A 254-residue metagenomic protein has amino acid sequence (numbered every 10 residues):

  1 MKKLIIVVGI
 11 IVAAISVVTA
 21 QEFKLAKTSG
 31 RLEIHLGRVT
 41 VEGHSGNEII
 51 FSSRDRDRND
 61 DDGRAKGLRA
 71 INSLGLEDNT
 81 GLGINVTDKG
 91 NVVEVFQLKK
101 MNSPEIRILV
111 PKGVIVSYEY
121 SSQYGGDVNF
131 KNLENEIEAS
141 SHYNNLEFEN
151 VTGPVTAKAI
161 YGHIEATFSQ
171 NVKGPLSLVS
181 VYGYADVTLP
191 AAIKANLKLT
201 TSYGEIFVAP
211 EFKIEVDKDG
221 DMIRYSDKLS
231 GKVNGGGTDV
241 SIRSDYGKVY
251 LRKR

Functional and structural regions predicted by a protein language model:
M1-K24: Bacterial Sec-dependent N-terminal signal peptides
Q21-E33, R38-Q123, N129-E134, E138-S140 (+3 more regions): Acidic (Asp/Glu) and glycine-rich low-complexity loops/linkers that are typically intrinsically disordered
S121, L133, N144, E149-V151 (+2 more regions): Solvent-exposed loop/turn tips at the surfaces of repeat/solenoid architectures
G126, N144, G162, G183 (+2 more regions): Hydrophobic lipid-interacting interfaces of membrane-associated proteins
N145, V179, Y184-D186, N196-T200 (+1 more regions): Tandem repeat domain/solenoid detector
E147-E149, V155-G162, T167-V179, I193: Short helix-loop boundary/capping segments
V240-R252: Outer-membrane beta-barrel "beta-signal"
